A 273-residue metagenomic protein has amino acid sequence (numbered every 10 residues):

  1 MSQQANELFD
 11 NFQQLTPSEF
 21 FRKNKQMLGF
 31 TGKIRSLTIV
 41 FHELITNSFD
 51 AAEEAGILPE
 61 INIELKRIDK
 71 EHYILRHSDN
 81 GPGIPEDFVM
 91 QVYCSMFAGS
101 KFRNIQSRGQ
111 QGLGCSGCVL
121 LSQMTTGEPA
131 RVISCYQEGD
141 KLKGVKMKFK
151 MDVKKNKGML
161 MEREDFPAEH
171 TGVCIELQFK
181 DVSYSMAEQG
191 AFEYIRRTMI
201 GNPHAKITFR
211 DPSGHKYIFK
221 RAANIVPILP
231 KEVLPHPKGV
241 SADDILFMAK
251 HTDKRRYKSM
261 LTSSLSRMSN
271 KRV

Functional and structural regions predicted by a protein language model:
M1-L58, D87-V92, H236: Bergerat-fold GHKL ATPase/HATPase_c domain
Q3-A5, I74, G99-G239: GHKL-type ATPase core
I57-K66: A conserved short beta-strand within the histidine kinase catalytic ATPase domain
K66-L75: Short beta-strand-loop-beta element adjacent to the nucleotide/active-site pocket used for signaling
D79: Acidic ATP/Mg2+-coordinating residue in the GHKL
G83-P85: A short glycine-centered beta->alpha linker in the GHKL/HATPase_c
P237-K258: Helix-hairpin-helix/helix-loop-helix acidic hairpins
Y257-V273: Helix-hairpin-helix
